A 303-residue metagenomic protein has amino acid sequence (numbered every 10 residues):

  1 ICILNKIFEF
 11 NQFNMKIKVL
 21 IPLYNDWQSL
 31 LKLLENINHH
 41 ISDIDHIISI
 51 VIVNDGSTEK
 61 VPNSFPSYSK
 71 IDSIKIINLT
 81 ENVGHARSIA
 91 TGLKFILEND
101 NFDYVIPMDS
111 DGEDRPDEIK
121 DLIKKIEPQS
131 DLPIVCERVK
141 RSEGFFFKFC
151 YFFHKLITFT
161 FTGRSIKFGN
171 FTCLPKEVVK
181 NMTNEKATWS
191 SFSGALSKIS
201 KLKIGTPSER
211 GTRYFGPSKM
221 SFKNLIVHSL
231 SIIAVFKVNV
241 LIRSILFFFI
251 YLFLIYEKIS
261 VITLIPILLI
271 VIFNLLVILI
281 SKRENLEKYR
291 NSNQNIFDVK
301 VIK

Functional and structural regions predicted by a protein language model:
K16-K18, S49: Cell-envelope/extracellular polymer assembly enzymes that use nucleotide-activated donors
D26-I41: Short, well-formed alpha-helical segments that are part of the catalytic scaffolds of diverse glycosyltransferases
D26-S29, S57, R115: Donor nucleotide-sugar binding loop of glycosyltransferases
H46-S57, N78: Short beta-strand/loop segment that forms part of the nucleotide-sugar
N54-N63, G112-E113: A conserved acidic beta->alpha catalytic loop
L79-E81, H85-F95, Y104-P107, E113-S190 (+1 more regions): Acceptor/aglycone-binding surface of glycosyltransferases and processive sugar-polymer synthases
E177-N239: Catalytic donor/gating beta->alpha subdomain of glycosyltransferases that bind UDP-sugars
N239-K303: Terminal low-complexity segments of carbohydrate-biosynthetic enzymes
